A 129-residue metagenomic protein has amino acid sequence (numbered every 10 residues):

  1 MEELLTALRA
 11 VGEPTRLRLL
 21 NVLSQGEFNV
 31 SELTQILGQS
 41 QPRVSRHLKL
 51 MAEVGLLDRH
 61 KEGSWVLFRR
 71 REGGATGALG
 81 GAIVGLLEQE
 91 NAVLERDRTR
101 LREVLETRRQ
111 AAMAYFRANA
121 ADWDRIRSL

Functional and structural regions predicted by a protein language model:
E2-E3, G74-L129: Amphipathic alpha-helical dimerization/coiled-coil segments that flank or bridge DNA-binding/regulatory modules
E2-R43, K49, S64-G74: N-terminal helix-turn-helix DNA-binding core of bacterial DNA-binding proteins
